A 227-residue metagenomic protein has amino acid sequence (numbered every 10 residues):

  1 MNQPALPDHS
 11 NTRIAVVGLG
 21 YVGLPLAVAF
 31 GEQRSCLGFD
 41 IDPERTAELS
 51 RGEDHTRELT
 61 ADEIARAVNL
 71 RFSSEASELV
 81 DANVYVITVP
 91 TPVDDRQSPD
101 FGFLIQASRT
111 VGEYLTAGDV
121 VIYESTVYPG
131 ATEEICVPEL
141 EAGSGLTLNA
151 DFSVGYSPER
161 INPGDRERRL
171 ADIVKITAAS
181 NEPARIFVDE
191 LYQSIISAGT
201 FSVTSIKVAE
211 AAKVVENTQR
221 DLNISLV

Functional and structural regions predicted by a protein language model:
M1-V227: Structural/interface elements that position substrates and couple domains in central-metabolism enzymes
